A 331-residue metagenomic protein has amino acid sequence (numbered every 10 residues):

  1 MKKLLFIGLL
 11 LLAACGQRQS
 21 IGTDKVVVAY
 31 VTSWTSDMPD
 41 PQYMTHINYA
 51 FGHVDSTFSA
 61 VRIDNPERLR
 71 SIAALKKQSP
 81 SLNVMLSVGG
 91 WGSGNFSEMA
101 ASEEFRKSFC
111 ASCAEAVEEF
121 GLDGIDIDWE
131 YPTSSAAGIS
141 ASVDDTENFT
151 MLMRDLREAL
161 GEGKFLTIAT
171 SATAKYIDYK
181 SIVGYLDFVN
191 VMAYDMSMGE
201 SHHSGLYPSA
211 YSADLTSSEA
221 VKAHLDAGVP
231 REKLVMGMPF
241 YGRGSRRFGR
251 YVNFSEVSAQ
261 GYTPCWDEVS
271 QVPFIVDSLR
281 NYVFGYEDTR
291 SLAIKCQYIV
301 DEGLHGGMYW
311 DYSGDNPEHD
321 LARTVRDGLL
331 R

Functional and structural regions predicted by a protein language model:
M1-L4: Positively charged n-region of N-terminal signal peptides that target proteins for export
S20-V117, A210: Glycan-recognition patch characteristic of GH18 chitinases/ENGases and related GlcNAc/peptidoglycan-binding proteins
T23-K25, Y43-T45, P80-V84, G121-D123 (+4 more regions): Short, well-ordered coil/turn segments that N-cap beta-strands
V28, D55-E67, K107, A111 (+1 more regions): Substrate-binding surface in catalytic domains of secreted glycosidases
I47, L86, I127, L156 (+4 more regions): Conserved, mostly hydrophobic/aromatic
S81, S140-N148, E162-K164, E268 (+1 more regions): Short acidic, glycine/proline-enriched helix-loop-strand junctions
V88, E232-Y298, T324-R331: Glycan-binding loop/region signatures in secreted carbohydrate-active enzymes
